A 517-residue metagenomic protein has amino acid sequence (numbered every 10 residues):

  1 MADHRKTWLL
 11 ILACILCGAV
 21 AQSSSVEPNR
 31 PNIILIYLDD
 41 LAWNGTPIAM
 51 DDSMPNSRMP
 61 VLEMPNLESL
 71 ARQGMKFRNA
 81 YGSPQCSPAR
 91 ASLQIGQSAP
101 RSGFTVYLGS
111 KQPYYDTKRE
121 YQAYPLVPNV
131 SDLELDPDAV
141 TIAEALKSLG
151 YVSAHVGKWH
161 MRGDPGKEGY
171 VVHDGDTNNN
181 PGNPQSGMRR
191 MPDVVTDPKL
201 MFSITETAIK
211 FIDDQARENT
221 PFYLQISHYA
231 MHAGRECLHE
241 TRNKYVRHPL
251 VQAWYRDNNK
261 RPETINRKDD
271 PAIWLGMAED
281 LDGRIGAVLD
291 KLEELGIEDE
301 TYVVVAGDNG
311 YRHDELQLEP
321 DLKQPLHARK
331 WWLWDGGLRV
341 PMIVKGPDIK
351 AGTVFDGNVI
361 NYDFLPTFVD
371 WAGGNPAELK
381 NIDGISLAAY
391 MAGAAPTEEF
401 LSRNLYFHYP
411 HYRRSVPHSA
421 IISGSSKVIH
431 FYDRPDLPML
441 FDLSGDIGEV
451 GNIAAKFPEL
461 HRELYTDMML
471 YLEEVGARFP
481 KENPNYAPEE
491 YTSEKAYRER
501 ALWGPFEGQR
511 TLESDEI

Functional and structural regions predicted by a protein language model:
M1-I11: Classical eukaryotic N-terminal signal peptides for Sec-dependent ER targeting/secretion, especially the positively
C14-P28: N-terminal signal peptide
E27-P31, L38-V61, S69, G82-Q85 (+12 more regions): Active-site-proximal cap/lid insertion segments
L67-Q73, S98-A99, G103-H160: Long, well-ordered early-domain segments
K76, V152, K291, K427: Residue-level detector of anion-binding/catalytic polar loops
A89-R90, Y121-A123, P128, L133-E134 (+6 more regions): Flexible, surface-exposed loop/gating regions in the mature catalytic domains of secreted/periplasmic hydrolases
A143, F211-D214, P417-F431: Short, surface-exposed beta-strand/loop micro-motifs that present aromatic residues
